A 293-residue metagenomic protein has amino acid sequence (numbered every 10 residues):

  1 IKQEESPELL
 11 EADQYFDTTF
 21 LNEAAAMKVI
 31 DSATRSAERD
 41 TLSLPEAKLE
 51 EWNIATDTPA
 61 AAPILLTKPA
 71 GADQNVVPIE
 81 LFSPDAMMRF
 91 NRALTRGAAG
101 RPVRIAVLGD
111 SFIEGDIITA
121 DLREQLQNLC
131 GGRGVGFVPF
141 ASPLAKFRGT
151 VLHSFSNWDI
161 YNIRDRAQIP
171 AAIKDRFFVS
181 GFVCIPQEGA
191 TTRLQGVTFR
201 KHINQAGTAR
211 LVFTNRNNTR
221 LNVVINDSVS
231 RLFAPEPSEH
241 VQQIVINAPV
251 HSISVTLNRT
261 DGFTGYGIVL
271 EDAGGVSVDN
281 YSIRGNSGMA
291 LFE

Functional and structural regions predicted by a protein language model:
I1-K2, T260: Hydrophobic membrane-insertion alpha-helices, especially the h-region of bacterial N-terminal signal peptides
K2-L9, T34-E38, D73, M87-M88 (+2 more regions): Proteins with a high burden of low-complexity, intrinsically disordered sequence enriched in S/T/G/P/A and R, requiring
K2-P59: Juxtamembrane proline-rich low-complexity "stalk" or linker regions positioned immediately after a signal peptide
E38-N75, E80-G149: Long, contiguous interaction/targeting segments characteristic of exported/extracellular or secretory-pathway proteins
N75-G97, F177-T198, V229-L232: Short N-terminal or domain-adjacent regulatory/targeting segments
R104, E114-N218, V223-V224, F233-E293: Conserved SGNH/GDSL esterase-like catalytic core that processes O-acyl groups on lipids and polysaccharides
